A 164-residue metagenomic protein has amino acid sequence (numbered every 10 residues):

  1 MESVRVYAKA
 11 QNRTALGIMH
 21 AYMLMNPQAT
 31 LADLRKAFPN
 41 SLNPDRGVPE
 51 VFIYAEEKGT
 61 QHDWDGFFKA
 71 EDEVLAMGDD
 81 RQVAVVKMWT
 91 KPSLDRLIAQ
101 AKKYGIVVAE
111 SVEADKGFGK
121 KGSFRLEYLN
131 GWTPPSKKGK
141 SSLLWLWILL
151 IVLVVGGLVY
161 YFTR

Functional and structural regions predicted by a protein language model:
M1-R164: Intrinsically disordered, charged low-complexity linkers and terminal tails that flank or connect structured domains
